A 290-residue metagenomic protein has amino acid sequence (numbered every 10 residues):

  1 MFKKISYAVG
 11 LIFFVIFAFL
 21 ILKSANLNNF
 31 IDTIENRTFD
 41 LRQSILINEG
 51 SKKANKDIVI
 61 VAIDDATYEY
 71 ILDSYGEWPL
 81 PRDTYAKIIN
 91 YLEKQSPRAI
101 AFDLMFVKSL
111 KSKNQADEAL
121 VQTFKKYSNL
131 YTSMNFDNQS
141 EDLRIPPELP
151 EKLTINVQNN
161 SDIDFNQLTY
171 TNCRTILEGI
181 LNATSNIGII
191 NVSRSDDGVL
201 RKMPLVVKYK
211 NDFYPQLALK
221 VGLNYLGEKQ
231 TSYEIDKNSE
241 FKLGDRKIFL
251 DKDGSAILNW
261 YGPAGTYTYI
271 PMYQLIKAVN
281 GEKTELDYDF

Functional and structural regions predicted by a protein language model:
F2-D251, D287-F290: Non-transmembrane functional regions of envelope-associated proteins
F249-Q274: Active-site Gly/Thr loop motif
T266, L275-I276, E282-F290: Short, intrinsically disordered, charge-balanced linker/junction segments flanking boundaries in proteins
